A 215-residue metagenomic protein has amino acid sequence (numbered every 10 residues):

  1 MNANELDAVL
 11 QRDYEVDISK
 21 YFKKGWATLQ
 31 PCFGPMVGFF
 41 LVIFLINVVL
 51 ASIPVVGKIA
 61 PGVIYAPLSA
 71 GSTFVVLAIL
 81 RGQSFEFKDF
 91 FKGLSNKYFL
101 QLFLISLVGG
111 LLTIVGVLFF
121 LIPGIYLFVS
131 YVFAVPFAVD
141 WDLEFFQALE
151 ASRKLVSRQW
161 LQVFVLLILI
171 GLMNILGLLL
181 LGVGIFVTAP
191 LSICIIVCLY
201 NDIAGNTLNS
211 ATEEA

Functional and structural regions predicted by a protein language model:
N2-V9, D13, I53-F85, T113-E150 (+1 more regions): Selective recognition of hydrophobic, aromatic-rich stretches within alpha-helical transmembrane segments of polytopic
V16-I46, S84-V115, L127-L178, L208 (+1 more regions): Interfacial aromatic "cap" segments that immediately flank transmembrane helices in multipass membrane proteins
L50: Midchain, well-structured core segments that form catalytic/ion-binding scaffolds
